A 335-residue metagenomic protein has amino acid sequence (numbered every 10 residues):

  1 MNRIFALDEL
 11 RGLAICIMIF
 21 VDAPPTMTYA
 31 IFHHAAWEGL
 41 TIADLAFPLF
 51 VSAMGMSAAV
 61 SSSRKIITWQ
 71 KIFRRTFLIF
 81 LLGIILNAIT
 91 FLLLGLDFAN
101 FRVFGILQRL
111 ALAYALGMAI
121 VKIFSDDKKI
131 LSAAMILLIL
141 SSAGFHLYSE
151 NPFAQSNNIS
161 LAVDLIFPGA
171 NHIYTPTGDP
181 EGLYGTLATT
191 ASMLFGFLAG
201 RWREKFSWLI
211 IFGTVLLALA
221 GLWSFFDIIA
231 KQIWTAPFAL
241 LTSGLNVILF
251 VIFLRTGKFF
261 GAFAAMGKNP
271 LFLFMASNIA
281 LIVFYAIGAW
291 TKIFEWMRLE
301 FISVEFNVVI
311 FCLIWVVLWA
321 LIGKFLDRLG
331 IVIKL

Functional and structural regions predicted by a protein language model:
M1-L335: Alpha-helical transmembrane segments and their immediate juxtamembrane cytosolic regions
